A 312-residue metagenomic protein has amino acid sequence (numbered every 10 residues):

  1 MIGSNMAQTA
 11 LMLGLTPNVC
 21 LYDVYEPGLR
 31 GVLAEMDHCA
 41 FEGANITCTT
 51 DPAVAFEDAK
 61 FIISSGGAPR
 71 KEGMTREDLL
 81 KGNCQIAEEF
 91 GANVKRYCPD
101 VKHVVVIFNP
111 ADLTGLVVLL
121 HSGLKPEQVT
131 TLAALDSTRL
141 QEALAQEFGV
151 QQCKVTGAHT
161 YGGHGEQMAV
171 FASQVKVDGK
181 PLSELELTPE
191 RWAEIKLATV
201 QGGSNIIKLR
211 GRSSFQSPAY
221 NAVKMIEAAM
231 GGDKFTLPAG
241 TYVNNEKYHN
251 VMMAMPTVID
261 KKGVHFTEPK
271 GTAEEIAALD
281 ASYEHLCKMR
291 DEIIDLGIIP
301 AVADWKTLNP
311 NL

Functional and structural regions predicted by a protein language model:
I2-G3: Hydrophobic/small residue at the entry helix of a nucleotide-binding pocket
A7-Q8, G91: Generic hydrophobic/aromatic pocket-lining and core-packing "Φ" positions
M12-N18, G123-P126: Conserved S-adenosyl-L-methionine
L15-K60, A68, D291-I298: Conserved N-terminal Rossmann-fold NAD(P) cofactor-binding segment
A40-F61, G67-R76, G82-P99: A structured beta-alpha segment of the ubiquitous adenosine-cofactor-binding alpha/beta core
T75-A143: Rossmann-like NAD(P)(H) cofactor-binding subdomain of soluble oxidoreductases
H121-E127, D136-L312: C-terminal substrate-binding/catalytic lobe of Rossmann-fold NAD(P)-dependent dehydrogenases
